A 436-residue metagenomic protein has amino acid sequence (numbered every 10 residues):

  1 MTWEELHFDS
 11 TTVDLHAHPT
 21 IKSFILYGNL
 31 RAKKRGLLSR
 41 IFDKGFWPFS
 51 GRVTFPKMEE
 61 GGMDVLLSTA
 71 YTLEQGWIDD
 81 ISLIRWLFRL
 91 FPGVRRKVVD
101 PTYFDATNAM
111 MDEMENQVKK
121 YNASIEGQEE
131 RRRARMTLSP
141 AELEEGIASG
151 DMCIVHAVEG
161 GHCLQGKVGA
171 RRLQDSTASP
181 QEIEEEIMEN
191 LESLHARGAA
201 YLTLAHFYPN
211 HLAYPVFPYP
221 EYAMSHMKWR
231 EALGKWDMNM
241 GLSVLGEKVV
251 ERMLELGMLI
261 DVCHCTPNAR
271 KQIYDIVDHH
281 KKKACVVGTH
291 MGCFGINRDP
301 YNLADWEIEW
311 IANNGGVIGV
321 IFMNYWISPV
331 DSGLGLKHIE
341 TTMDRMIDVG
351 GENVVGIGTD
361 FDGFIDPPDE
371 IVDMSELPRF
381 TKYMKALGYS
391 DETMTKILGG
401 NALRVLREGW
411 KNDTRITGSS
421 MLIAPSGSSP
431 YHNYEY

Functional and structural regions predicted by a protein language model:
M1-W236, K248-E251, E255, V277-K282 (+3 more regions): N-terminal hydrophobic targeting/anchoring segments and the immediately downstream early-domain regions of hydrolases
S10, G241-L242, M291: Exposed regions on extracellular, virion, or secretory-pathway luminal proteins
T69, V262-C263, T289-H290: Short His-Asn-centered micro-motif
G160-H162, H264-P267: Short beta->alpha connector loops
L242-S243, E307: Interfacial loop-to-helix transition and helix-capping segments at the boundaries of transmembrane helices
L259-C263, T393: Short catalytic-loop micro-motif centered on adjacent basic/acidic residues
N268-Q272: Beta-propeller domains
